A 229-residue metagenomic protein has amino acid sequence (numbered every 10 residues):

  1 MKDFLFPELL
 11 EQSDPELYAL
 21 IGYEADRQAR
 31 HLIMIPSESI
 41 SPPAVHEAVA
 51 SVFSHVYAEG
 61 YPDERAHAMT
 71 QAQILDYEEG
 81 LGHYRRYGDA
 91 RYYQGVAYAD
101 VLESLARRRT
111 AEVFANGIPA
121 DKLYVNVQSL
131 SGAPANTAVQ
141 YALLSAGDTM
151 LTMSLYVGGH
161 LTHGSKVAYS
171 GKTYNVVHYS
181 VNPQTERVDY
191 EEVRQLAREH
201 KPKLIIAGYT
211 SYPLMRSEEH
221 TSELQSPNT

Functional and structural regions predicted by a protein language model:
K2-D89: N-terminal "arm"/small-domain region of PLP-dependent enzymes with the aminotransferase-like
D14-A19, A106, T110-A111, Q184-R198 (+2 more regions): Structured alpha-helical segments in the cores of large, soluble enzyme domains
L32-I33, A133-Y141, M215: Short alpha-helical segments and helix-capping/turn motifs at coil-helix boundaries
A58-P134: Conserved N-terminal alpha-helix of the aminotransferase class I/II PLP-enzyme fold
A138, L144-G159: Conserved PLP-anchoring active-site segment centered on the Schiff-base-forming lysine
G159-M215: PLP-dependent aminotransferase-class I/II
E219-T229: Single conserved hydrophobic/aromatic residue that forms the stacking wall/gate of nucleotide- or nucleobase-binding
